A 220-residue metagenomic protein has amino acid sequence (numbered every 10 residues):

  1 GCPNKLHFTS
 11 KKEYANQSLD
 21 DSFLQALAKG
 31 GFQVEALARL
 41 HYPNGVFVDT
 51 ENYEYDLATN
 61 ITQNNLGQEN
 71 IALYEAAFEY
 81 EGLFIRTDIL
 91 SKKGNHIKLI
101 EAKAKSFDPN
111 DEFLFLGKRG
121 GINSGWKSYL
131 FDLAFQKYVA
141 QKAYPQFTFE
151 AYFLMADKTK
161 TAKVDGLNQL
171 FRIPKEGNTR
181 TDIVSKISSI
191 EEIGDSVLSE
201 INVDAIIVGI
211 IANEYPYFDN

Functional and structural regions predicted by a protein language model:
G1-I97: Metal-dependent nuclease catalytic cores that hydrolyze phosphodiester bonds in DNA/RNA, characterized by
G1-L6, G209-N220: Cysteine-cluster motifs in flexible loop/terminal segments that predominantly coordinate metals
F8, A15, P43, D108 (+2 more regions): Compositionally biased, intrinsically disordered low-complexity regions enriched in proline and serine
Q25, S199, A205-G209: Polar/charged alpha-helical tracts
Y53-L57, D132-F135, Y217: Short amphipathic alpha-helical surface micro-motifs
N60-V203: Mg2+/Mn2+-dependent nuclease catalytic core
